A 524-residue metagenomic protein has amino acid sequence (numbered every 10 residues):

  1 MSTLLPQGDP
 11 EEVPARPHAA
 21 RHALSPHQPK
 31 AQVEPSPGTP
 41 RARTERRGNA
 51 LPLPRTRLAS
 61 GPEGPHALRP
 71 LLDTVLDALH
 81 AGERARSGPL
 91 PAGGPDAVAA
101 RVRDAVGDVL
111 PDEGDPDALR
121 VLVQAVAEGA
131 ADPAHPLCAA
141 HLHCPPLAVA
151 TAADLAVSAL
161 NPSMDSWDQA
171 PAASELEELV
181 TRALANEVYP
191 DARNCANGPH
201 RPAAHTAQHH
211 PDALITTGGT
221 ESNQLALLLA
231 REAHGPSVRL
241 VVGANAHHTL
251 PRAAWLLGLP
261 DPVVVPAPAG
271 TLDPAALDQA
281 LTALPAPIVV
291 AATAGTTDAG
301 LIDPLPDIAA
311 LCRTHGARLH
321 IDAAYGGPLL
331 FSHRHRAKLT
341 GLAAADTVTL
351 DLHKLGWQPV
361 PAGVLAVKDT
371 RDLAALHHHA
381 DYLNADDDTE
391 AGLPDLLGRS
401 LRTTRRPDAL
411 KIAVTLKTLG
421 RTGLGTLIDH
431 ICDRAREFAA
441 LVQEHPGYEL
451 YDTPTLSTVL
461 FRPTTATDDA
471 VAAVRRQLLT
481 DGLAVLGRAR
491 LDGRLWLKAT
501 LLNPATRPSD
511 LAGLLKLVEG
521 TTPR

Functional and structural regions predicted by a protein language model:
T3, R47-Q208, T500, T506 (+1 more regions): N-terminal entrance/gating region of PLP-dependent enzymes' catalytic architecture
L5-A50, P190-H210: Intrinsically disordered, low-complexity terminal tails and inter-domain linkers enriched for S/T/G/P/D/E
G198, H205-T206, T217-A374: Conserved PLP-enzyme active-site core in the AAT-like
T340-Q443: Active-site C-terminal subdomain of aminotransferase-like
V367, F461-T465, L501-N503: Short beta-strand-to-loop capping motifs
Y448-L478: Conserved PLP-binding catalytic core of the aspartate aminotransferase-like
D452-T453, T458, D481-K498: Conserved PLP cofactor-binding pocket of PLP-dependent enzymes
L491-R524: PLP-dependent enzyme catalytic core of the Aspartate aminotransferase-like
